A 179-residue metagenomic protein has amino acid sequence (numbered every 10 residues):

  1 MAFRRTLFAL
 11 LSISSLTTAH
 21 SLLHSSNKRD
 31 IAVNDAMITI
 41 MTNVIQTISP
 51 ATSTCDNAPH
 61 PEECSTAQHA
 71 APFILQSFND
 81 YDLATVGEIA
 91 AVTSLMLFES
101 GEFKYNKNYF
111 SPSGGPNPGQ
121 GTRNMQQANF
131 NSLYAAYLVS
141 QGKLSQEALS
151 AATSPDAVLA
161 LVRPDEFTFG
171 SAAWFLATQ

Functional and structural regions predicted by a protein language model:
M1-D30: Fungal secretory targeting signals
K28-F73, F78-L83, G87-Q179: Peptidoglycan-targeting cell-wall enzymes and recognition modules
